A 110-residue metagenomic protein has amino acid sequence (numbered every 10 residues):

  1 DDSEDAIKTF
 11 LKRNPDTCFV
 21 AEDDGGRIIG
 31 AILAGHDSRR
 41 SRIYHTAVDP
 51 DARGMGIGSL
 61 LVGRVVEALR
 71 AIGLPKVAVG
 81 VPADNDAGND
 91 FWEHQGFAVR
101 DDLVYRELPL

Functional and structural regions predicted by a protein language model:
D1-D23, L33: Active-site rim helix/loop that mediates acceptor-substrate recognition in acyltransferases
V20, G26-G35, R42-A47: Conserved beta-strand in the GNAT
G35-Y44, R53, V99-L103: A conserved beta-turn-beta hairpin within the catalytic core of GNAT-like acetyltransferases that forms part
V48, G54-E67, D90, H94: Conserved acetyl-CoA-binding loop-helix of GNAT-fold acetyltransferases
P50-R53, V79-G88, E107-L110: Conserved beta-strand-loop-alpha-helix junction that forms the acyl-donor binding cleft
V62, L69-V81: Conserved GNAT acetyl-CoA-binding A-motif
E67-R70, H94-A98, D102-L110: Terminal substrate-recognition subdomain of acyl/acetyltransferases
